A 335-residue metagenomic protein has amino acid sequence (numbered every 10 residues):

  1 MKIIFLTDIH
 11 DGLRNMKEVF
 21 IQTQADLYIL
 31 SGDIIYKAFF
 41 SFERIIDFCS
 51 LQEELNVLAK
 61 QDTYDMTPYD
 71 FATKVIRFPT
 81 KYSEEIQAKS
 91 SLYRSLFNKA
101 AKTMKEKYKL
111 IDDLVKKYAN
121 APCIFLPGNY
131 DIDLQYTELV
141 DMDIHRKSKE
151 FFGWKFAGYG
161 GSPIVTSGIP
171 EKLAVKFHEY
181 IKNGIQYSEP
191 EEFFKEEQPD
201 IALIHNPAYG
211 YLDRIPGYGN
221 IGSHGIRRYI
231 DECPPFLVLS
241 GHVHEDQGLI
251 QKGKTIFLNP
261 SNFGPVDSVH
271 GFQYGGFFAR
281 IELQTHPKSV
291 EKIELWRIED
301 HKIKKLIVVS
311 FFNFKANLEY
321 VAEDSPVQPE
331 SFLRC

Functional and structural regions predicted by a protein language model:
M1-H10, G153-V165, I201-H205, I256-N262 (+1 more regions): Active-site-proximal beta-strand elements of phosphoester/diester hydrolases
D8, Y28, D33, G128 (+6 more regions): Divalent metal-coordination and catalytic microenvironments
H10-N15, I35-F39, L126-Y136, K149 (+4 more regions): Active-site environment of divalent metal-dependent phosphoester hydrolases
L13-F151: Core catalytic region of metal-dependent phosphoesterases/phosphodiesterases, especially metallo-beta-lactamase-like
I86-Y108, D112, Q198-P234: Active-site-proximal segments of metal-dependent phosphoesterases and phosphodiesterases across multiple
P122-F125, P216-L283: Conserved beta-sheet core of the metallophosphoesterase superfamily
F151-I201, G219-R228: Binuclear metal-dependent hydrolase catalytic cores centered on His/Asp/Glu-rich metal-binding motifs
I215, Q284-C335: A short C-terminal boundary segment appended to hydrolase-like catalytic domains
